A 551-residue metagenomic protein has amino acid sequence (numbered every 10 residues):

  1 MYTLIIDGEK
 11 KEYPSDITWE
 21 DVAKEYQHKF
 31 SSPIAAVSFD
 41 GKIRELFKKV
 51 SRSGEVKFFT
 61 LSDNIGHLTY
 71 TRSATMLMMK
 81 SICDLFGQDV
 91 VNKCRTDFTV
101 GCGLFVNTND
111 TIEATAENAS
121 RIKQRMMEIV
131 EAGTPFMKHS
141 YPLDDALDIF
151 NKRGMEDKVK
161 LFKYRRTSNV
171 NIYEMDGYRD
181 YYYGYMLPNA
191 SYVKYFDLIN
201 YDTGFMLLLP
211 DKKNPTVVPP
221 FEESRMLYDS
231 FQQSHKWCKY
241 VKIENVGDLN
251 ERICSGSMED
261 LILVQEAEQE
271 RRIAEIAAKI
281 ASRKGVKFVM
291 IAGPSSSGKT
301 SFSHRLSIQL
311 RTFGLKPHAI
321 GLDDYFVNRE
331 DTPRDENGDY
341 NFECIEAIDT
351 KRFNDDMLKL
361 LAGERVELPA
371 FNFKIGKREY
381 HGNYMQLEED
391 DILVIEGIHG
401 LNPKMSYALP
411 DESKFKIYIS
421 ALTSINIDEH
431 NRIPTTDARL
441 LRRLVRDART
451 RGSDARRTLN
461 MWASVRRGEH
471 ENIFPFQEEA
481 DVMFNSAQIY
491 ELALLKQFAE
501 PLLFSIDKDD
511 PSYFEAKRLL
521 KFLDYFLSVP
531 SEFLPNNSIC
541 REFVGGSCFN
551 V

Functional and structural regions predicted by a protein language model:
K48-S51, E55-T69, S81, V90-G101 (+3 more regions): Auxiliary tRNA-acceptor-end handling modules of aminoacyl-tRNA synthetases
K284, Y407-V551: Conserved NTP phosphate-binding and transfer environment spanning the P-loop NTPase/kinase superfamily
V289-I291: Hydrophobic anchor at the beta1->P-loop junction of P-loop NTPases
K299: Conserved lysine of the Walker
F302, L306: Hydrophobic positions on the alpha1 helix immediately C-terminal to the Walker A/P-loop
I308-H318: Post-Walker A helix-loop "phosphate-sensing" segment adjacent to the P-loop in P-loop NTPases
H318-I320, V327, D331-K374: Conserved nucleotide-sensing/catalytic segment adjacent to the nucleotide-binding pocket in NTP-handling enzymes
N354-E412, L459-F476: Glycine-rich phosphate-binding loop used to anchor ATP phosphates in small-molecule kinases, encompassing both
